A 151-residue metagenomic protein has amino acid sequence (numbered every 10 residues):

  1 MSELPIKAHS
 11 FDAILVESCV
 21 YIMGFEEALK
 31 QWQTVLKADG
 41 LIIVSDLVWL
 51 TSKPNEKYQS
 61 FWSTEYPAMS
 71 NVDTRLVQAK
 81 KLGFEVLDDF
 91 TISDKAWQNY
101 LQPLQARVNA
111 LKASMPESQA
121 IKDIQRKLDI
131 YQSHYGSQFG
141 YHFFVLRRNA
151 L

Functional and structural regions predicted by a protein language model:
S2-I14: A short acidic, Gly/Pro-enriched loop at the edge of an enzyme's catalytic core that lines a small-molecule cofactor
E3, Y21, V48-S52: Short, catalytically relevant binding-site loops at active-site mouths
D12-E26: A short SAM/SAH-binding and catalytic strip from SAM-dependent methyltransferases
E26-L41: A short glycine-rich, Lys/Arg-flanked "PGG" loop and its adjoining helix->strand segment in the class I
S45-V48, T91: Short strand-turn motif at the edge of the Rossmann-like AdoMet-binding core
L47-Y66: Short, glycine-/aromatic-enriched active-site segment of Class I SAM-dependent methyltransferases
Y66-D89: Short alpha-helix
D88-L151: Conserved Class I S-adenosyl-L-methionine
